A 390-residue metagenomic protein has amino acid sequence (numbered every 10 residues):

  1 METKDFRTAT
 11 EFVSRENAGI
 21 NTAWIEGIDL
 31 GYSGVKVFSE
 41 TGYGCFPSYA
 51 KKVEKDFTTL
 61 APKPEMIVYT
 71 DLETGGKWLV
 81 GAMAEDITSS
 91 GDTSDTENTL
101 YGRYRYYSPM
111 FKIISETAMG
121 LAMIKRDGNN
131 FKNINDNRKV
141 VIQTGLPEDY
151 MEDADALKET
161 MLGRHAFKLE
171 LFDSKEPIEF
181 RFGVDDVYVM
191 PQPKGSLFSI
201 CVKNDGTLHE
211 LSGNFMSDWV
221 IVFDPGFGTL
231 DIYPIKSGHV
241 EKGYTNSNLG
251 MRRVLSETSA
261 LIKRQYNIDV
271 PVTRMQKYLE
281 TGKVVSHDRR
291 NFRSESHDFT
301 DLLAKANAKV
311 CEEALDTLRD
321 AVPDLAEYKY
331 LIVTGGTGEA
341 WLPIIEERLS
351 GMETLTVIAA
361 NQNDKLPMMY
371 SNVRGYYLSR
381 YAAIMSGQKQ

Functional and structural regions predicted by a protein language model:
M1-V220, V240-K242, S247, M251 (+2 more regions): Nucleotide/phosphate-binding catalytic cleft detector across ATP-hydrolyzing and phosphate-transferring enzymes
V37, P234, V285: Short aromatic-centered micro-motifs
P193-L197, D205, F227, D231-R274 (+1 more regions): Glycine-rich phosphate-binding loop plus the immediately following alpha-helix
R264-K305: A mobile "lid/hinge" subdomain adjacent to the ATP/sugar-phosphate binding pocket shared across diverse ATP-dependent
